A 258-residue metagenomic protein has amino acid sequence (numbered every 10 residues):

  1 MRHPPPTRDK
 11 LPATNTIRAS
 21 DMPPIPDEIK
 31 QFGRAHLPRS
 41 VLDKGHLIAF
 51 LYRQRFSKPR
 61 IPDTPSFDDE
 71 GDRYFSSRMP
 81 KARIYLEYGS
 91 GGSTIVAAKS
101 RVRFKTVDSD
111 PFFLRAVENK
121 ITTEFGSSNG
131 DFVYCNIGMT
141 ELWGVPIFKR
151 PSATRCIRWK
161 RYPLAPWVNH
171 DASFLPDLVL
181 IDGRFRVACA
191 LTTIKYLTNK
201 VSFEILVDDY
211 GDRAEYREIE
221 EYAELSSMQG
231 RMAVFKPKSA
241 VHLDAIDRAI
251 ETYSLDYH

Functional and structural regions predicted by a protein language model:
M1-S66: Membrane-proximal basic amphipathic "stem/tether" segments
F50-P65, S76-P80, G144-L164: Glycine-rich phosphate-binding "P-loop"
P65, R83, E87, V179-G183: Short, charged/polar micro-motifs that form catalytic or ligand-binding hotspots
D69-L142: SAM cofactor-binding core of SAM-dependent methyltransferases, primarily the Rossmann-like beta-alpha-beta module
E70-Y74, G91-S93, R161-N169, L191-T192 (+1 more regions): A generic local structural motif
F113-T122, E141-G144, A214-I219, F235-S239: Short, charged, surface-exposed secondary-structure boundary motifs
N119-S173: S-adenosyl-L-methionine
V168-H258: C-terminal substrate-binding/active-site "lid" region of AdoMet-derived donor-dependent transferases
